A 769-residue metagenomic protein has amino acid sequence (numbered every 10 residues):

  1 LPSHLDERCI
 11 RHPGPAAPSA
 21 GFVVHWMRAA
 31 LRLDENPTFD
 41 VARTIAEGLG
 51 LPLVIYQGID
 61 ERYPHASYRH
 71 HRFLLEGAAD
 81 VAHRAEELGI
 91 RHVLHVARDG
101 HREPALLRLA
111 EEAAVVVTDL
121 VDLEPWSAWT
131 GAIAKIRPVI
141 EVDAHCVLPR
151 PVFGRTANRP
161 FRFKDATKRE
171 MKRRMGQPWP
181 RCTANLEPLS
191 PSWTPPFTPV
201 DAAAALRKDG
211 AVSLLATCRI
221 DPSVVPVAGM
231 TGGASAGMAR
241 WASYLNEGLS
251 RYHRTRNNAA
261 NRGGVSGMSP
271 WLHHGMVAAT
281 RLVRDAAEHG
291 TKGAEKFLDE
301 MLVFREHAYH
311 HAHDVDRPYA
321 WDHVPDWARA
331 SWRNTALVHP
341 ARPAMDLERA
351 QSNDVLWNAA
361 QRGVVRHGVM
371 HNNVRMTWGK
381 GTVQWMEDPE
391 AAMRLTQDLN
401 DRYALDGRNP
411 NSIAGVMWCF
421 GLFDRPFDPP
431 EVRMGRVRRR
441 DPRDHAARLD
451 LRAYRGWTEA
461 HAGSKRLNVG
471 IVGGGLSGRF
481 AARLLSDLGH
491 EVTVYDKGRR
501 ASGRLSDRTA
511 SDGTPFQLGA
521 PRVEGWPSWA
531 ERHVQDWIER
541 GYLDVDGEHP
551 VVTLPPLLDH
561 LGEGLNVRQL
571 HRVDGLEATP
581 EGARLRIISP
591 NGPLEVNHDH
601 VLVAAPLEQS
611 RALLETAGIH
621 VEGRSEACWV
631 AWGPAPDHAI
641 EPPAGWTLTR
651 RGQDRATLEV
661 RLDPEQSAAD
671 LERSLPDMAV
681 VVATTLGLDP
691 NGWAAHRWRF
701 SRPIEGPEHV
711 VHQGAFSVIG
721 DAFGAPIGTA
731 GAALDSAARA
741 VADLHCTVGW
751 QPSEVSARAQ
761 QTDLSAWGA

Functional and structural regions predicted by a protein language model:
L1-L186, G293, R362, G381 (+2 more regions): Trp/Phe/Arg-rich N-terminal binding region typifying the photolyase-homology
T156-H313, R317-D322, A453-G456: Glycine/tryptophan-enriched, flexible segments
R466-Y495: N-terminal Rossmann-like FAD-binding beta1-loop-alpha1 element of flavoenzymes
S486-S511: Glycine-rich FAD pyrophosphate-binding loop
S502, N591-P643, L688: Central helical "cap/lid" subdomain
D507, H696-G724: FAD-binding beta-loop-beta segment adjacent to the flavin cofactor pocket
Q569-R584: A conserved short coil-to-beta-strand element within the FAD-binding core of flavoproteins
D663-S701: Flavin-binding catalytic cores
